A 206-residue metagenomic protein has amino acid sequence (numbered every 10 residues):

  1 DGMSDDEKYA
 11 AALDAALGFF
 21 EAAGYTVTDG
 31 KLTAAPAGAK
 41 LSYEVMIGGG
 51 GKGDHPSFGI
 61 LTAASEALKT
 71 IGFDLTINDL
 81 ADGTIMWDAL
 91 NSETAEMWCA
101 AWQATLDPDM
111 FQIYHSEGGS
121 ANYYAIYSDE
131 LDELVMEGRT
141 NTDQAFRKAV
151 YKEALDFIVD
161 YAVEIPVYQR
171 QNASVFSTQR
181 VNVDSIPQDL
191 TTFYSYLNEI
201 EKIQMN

Functional and structural regions predicted by a protein language model:
D1-D14, D29-K40, D88-E93, F111-T140 (+1 more regions): Short, solvent-exposed loop/beta-turn-alpha elements that line the ligand-binding surface or hinge of extracytoplasmic
M3-Y9, L13, Y25-A104: Ligand/substrate-recognition segments at binding pockets and active sites
L17-T26, E66-F73, N91-A95, A100-Q103 (+3 more regions): Sec-exported extracytoplasmic/periplasmic mature domains
A23-G50, A101, T142-T178: Bilobed periplasmic-binding protein-like "clamshell/Venus-flytrap" ligand-binding domains
K52-D54, T84-W87, T105-D109, A121 (+2 more regions): Flexible loop/turn segments at secondary-structure boundaries
